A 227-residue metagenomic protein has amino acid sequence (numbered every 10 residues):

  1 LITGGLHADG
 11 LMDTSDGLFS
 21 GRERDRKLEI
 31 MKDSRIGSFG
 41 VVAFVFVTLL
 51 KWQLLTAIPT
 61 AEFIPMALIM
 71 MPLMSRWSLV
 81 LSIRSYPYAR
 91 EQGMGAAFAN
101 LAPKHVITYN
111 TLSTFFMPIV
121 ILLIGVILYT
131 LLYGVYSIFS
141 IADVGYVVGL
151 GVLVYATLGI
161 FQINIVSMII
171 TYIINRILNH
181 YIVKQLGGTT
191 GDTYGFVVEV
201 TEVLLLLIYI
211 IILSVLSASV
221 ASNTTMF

Functional and structural regions predicted by a protein language model:
L1-S15, P65-M71, G159-K184: Membrane-embedded alpha-helical segments that form the functional core of polytopic membrane enzymes, especially those
T3, L55-P59, I83, P87 (+5 more regions): Membrane-water interface at transmembrane helix exits
M12-I30, I83-A102, Y181-Q185: Cytosolic, membrane-interface loops and tails of multi-pass inner-membrane proteins
T14-F63, L68, K104-L123, E199-S219: Multi-pass membrane catalytic core of lipid/isoprenoid biosynthesis enzymes
L49-M70, V120-V166, I208-F227: Helix-coil boundary and interhelical linker segments in multi-pass alpha-helical membrane proteins
K51, S75-L79, M117, I121 (+3 more regions): Alpha-helical transmembrane segments of multipass membrane proteins
L68-T114: Anionic-ligand binding region
I177-L204: Interfacial loop-to-transmembrane junctions
